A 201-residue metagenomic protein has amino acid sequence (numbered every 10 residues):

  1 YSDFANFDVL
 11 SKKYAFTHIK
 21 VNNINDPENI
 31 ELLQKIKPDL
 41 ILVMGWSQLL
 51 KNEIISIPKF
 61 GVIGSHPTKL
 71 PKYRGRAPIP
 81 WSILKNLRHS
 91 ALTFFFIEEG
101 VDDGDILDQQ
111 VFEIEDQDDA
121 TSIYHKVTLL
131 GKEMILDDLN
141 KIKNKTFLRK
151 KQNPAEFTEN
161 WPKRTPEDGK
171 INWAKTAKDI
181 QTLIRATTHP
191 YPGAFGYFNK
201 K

Functional and structural regions predicted by a protein language model:
Y1-F195: One-carbon transfer enzymes
W173, K200-K201: Short, solvent-exposed recognition patches
